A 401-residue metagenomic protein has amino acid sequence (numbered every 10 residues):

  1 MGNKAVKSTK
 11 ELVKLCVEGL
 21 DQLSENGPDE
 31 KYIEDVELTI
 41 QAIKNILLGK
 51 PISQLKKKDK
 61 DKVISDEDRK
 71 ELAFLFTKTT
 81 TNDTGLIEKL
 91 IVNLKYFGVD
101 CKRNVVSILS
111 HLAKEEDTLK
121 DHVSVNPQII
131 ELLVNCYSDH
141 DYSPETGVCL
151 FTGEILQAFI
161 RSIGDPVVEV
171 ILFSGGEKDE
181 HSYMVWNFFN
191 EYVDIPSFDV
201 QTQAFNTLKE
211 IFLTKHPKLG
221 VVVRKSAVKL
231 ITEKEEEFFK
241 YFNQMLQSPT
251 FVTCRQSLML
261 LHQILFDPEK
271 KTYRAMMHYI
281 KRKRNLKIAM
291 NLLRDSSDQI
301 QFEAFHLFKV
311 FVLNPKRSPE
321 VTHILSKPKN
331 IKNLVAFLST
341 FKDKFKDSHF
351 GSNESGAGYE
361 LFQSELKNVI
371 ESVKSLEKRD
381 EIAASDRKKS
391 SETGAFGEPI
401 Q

Functional and structural regions predicted by a protein language model:
M1-C101, F345, N353-Q401: N-terminal "cap/leader" segments of large eukaryotic alpha-helical scaffolds
A5-L20, D68-E88, K120-V134, V168-W186 (+4 more regions): Core helices of alpha-solenoid repeat scaffolds
E18-E34, E88-G98, L132-G147, N187-D199 (+4 more regions): Helix-loop junctions that connect tandem helical modules in alpha-solenoid scaffolds
L20, T39-K50, L90, V105-E116 (+8 more regions): Hydrophobic residues within the alpha-helices of tandem HEAT/HEAT-like
E37, R69-K70, E88, R103 (+10 more regions): Alpha-solenoid HEAT/ARM repeat scaffold
T80-N135, T146-G147, F151-E154, A158: Long, hydrophobic/aromatic-enriched structural stretches that serve as scaffold segments
N135-I288: Amphipathic alpha-helical interface segments within eukaryotic helical scaffold and small GTPase-regulatory domains
F239-S364, V369, S375-Q401: Structured C-terminal portions of repeat-based eukaryotic scaffold domains
